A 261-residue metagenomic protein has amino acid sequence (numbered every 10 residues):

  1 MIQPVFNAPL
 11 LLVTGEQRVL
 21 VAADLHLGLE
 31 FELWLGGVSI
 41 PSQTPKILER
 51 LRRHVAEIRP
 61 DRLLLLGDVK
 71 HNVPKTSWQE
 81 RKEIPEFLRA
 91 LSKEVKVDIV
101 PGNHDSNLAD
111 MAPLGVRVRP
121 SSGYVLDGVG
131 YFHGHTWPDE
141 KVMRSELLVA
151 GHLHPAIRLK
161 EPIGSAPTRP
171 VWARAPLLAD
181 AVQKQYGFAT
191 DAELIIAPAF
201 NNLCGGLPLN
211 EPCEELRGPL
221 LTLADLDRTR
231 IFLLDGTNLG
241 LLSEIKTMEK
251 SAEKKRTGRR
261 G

Functional and structural regions predicted by a protein language model:
M1-G261: Extended recognition/assembly regions associated with phosphoester-bond processing machinery
